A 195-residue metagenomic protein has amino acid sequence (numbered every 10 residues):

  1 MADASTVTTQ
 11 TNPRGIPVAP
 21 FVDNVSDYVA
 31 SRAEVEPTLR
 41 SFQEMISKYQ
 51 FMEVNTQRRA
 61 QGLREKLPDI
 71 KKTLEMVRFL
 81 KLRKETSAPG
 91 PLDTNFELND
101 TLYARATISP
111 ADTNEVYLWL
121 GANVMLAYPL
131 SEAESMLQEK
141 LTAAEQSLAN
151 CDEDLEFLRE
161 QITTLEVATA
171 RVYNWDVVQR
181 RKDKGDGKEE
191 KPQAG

Functional and structural regions predicted by a protein language model:
M1-L120, V124-G195: Intrinsically disordered, low-complexity regulatory regions in eukaryotic proteins
